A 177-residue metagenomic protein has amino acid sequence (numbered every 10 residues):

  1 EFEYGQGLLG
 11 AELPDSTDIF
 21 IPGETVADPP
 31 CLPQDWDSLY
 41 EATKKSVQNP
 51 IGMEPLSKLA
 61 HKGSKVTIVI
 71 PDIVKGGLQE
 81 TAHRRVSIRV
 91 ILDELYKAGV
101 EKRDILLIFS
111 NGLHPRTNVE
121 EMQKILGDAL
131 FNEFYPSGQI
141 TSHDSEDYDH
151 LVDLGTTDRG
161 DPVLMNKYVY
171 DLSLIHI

Functional and structural regions predicted by a protein language model:
E1-V163: Metallocofactor- and cofactor-centric catalytic cores in central/energy metabolism, strongly enriched
A60, V169-Y170: A short, aliphatic-rich alpha-helical micro-motif
G63, L172-S173: Short, well-ordered alpha-helix to beta-strand connector turns
R103, Y170-D171: Structured loop/turn residues at beta-strand edges in well-structured enzyme cores
N166: Residue-level signal for threonine
I175-I177: Conserved small/polar residues in nucleotide/adenosyl-binding loops
